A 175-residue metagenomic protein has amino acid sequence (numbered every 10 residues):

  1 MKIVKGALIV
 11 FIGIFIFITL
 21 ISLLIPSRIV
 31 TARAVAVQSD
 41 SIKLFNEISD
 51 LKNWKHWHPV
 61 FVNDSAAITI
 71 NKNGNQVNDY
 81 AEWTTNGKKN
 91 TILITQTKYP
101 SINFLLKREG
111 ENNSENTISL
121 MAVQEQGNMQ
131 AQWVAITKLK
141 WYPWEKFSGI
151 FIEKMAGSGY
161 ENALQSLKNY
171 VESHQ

Functional and structural regions predicted by a protein language model:
K2, G6-K72: Hydrophobic ligand-binding cavity/cleft-lining segments
V4-L8, N53-W57, D64-N113, Q124-Q126 (+1 more regions): Glycine-rich portal/gate segments that line the openings of hydrophobic small-molecule binding cavities
L24-I25, G74, K140, F147: General secondary-structure edge motif
A32-A34, K89-T91, E115-T117: Well-ordered beta-strand positions in beta-sheet-rich domains
I42, N46-S49, S158-E161, Q165 (+1 more regions): Solvent-exposed, polar/charged alpha-helical surfaces in well-ordered, non-transmembrane soluble domains, broadly
L105-E161, L167: Beta-strand/loop substructures that line and gate deep hydrophobic ligand-binding cavities in soluble
